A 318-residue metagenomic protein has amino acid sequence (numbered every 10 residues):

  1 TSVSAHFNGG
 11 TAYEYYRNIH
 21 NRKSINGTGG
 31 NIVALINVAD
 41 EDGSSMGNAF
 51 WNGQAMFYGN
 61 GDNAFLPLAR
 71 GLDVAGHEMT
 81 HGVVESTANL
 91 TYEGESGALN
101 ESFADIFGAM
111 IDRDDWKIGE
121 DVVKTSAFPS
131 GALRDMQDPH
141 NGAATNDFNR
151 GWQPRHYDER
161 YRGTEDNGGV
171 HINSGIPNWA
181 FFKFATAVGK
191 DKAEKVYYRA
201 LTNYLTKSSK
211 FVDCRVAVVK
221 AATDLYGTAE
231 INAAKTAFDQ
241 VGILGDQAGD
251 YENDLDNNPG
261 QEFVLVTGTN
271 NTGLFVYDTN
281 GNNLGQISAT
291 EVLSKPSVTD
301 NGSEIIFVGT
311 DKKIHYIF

Functional and structural regions predicted by a protein language model:
S2-N60, A64-D73, V84-D256, G260-F263 (+1 more regions): Zinc-dependent metallohydrolase catalytic domains
P67, A289-E291: Conserved loop/turn at the beginning of each blade in beta-propeller domains
E252-D256, E291-V298: Repeated scaffold domains used in trafficking and secretory/extracellular systems, primarily beta-propellers
P259-Q261, N301-I305: Conserved loop/turn motif of beta-propeller repeat scaffolds
V264-G268, I305-V308: Residue position within the beta-strands of beta-propeller blades
T269-Y277, D311-F318: Structural motif
N282-S288: A short beta-strand motif characteristic of beta-propeller blades
